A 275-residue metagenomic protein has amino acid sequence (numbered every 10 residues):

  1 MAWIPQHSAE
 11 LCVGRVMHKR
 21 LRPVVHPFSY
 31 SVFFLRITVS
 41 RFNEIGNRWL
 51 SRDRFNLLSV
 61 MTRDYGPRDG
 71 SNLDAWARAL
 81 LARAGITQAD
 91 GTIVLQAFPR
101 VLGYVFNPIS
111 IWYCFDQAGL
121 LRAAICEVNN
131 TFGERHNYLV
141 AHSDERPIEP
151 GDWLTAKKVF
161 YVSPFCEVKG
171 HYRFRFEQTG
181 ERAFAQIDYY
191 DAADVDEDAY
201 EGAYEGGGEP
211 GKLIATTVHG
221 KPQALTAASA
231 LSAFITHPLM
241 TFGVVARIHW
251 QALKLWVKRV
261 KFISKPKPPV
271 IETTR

Functional and structural regions predicted by a protein language model:
M1-R275: Mature, function-bearing regions of proteins
